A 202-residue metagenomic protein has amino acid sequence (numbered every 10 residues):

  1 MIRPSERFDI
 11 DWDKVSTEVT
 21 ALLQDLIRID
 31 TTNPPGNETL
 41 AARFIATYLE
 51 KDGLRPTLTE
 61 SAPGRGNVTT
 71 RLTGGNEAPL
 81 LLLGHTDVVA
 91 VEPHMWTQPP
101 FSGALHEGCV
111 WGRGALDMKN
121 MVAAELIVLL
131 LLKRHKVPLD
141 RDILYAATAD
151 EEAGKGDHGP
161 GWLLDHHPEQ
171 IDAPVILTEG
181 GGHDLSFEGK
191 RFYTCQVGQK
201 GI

Functional and structural regions predicted by a protein language model:
I2-A115, V122, L132-R141: Acidic/His- and Gly-rich active-site-bordering loop/insert found across diverse amide/peptide-bond hydrolases
L116-V197: Acidic/histidine-rich catalytic neighborhood of metal-dependent amide-processing enzymes
Q199-I202: Flexible, low-complexity linker/loop segments at domain and module junctions
